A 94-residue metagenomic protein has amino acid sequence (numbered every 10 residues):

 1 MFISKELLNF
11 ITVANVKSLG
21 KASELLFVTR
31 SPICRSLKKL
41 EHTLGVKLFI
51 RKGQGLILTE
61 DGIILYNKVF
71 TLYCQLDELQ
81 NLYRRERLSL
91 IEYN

Functional and structural regions predicted by a protein language model:
M1-E6, G20: Short helix-coil-helix linker/hinge
I11-T29: Short helix-boundary/capping micro-motifs
G20, K38-G45, D77: Residue-level detection of the helix-turn-helix DNA-binding "recognition helix"
L25-L26, L37, L44, L65: Core residues of bacterial helix-turn-helix
E41-L58: A short LG(V/I)-centered, amphipathic sequence patch enriched for acidic residue(s) preceding the LG motif
D61-E78: Short, solvent-exposed amphipathic helices
R85-N94: Interdomain hinge and pocket-entrance segments immediately C-terminal to HTH DNA-binding domains
